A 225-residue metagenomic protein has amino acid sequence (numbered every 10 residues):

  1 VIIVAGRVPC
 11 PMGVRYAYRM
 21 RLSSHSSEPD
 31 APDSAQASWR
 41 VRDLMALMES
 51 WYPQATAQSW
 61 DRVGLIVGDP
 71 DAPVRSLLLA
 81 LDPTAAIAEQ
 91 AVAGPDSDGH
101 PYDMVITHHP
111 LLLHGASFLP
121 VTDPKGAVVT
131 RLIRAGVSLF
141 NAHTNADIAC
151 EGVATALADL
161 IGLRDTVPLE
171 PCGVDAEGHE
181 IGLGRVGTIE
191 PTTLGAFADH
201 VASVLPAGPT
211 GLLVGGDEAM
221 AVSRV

Functional and structural regions predicted by a protein language model:
I2-C10: Extreme N-terminal basic, low-complexity initiation segments that serve as generic localization/processing leaders
P11-V225: Hydrophobic structural segments
